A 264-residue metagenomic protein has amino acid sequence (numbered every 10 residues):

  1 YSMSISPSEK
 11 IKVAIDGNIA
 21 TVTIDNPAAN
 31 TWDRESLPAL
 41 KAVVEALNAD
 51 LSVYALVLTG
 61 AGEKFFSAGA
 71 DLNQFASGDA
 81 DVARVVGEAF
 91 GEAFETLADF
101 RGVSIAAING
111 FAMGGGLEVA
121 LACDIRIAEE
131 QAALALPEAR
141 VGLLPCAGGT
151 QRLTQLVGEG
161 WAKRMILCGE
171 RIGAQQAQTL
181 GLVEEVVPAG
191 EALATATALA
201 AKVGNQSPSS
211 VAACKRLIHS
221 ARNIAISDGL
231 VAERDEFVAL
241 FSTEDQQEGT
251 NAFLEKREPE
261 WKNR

Functional and structural regions predicted by a protein language model:
Y1-S8, N251-R264: Terminal low-complexity tails and localization/encapsulation signals of metabolic enzymes
Y1-T59, E95: Conserved CoA-thioester-binding segment of acyl-CoA-metabolizing enzymes
S36-L40, V86-A89, A192, E233: Hydrophobic alpha-helical membrane-association signature
S52, G60-T96, A112, G142 (+1 more regions): Glycine- (often His-adjacent) and acidic-residue-rich active-site loop that binds/positions the CoA thioester
A98-V211, A239-T243, E248-N251, R257: Crotonase-fold acyl-CoA enzyme core
K215-I224: Short, charged, surface-exposed hinge/linker loops at domain edges that act as mobile lids or interdomain connectors
